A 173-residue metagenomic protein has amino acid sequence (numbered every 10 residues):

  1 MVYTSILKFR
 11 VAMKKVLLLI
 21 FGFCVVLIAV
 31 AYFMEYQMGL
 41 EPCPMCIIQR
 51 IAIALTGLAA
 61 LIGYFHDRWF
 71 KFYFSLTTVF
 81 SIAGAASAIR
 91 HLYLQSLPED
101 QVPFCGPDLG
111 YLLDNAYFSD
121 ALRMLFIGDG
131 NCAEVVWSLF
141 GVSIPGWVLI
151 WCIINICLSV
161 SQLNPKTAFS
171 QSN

Functional and structural regions predicted by a protein language model:
V2-I53: Transmembrane alpha-helical insertion/packing segments
R10-G22, I62-A85, C157, S161: Interfacial segments of alpha-helical transmembrane regions
A29-F33, L58-L61, V160: Alpha-helical transmembrane segments of multipass membrane proteins
V30-E35, A83-P98, D114-N115: C-terminal TM-helix exit segments that contain a strictly Trp-centered aromatic cap at the helix terminus
Q37, H66, L94, N164-P165: Helix-loop junctions at the membrane-solvent interface of multi-pass transporters, primarily the C-terminal
I47-G63, Y111-L113: Iron-sulfur (Fe-S) cluster-binding segments and ferredoxin-like electron-carrier domains, especially [2Fe-2S]
S96-F140: Extracytosolic (periplasmic/ER-lumenal) interhelical loops and adjacent juxtamembrane/interface segments of multi-pass
M124-N173: A hydrophobic membrane-anchoring alpha-helix module
